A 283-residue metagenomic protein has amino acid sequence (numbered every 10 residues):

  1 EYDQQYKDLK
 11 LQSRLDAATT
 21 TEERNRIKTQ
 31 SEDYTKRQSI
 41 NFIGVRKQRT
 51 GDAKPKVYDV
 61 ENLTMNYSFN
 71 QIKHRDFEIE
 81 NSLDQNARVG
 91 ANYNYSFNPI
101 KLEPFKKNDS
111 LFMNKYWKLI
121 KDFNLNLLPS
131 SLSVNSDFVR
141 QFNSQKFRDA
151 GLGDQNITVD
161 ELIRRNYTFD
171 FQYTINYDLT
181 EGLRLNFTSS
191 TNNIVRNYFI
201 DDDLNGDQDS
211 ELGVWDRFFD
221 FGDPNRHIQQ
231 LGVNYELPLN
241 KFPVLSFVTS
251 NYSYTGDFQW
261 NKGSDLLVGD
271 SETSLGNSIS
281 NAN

Functional and structural regions predicted by a protein language model:
E1-N283: Exposed, low-structure sequence patches enriched in small/polar residues
